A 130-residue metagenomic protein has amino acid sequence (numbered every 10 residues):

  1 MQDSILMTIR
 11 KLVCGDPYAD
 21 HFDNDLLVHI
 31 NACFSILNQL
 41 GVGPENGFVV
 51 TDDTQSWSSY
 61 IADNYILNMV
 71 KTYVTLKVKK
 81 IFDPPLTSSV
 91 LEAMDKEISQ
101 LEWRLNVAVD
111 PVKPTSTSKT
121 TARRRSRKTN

Functional and structural regions predicted by a protein language model:
M1-I66, E102-N130: Conserved short "hinge" loops at termini or chain/domain junctions
S4-T8, L12, L76-V109: Short, compact, well-ordered microdomains
T72-V74: Elongated alpha-helical scaffolds
